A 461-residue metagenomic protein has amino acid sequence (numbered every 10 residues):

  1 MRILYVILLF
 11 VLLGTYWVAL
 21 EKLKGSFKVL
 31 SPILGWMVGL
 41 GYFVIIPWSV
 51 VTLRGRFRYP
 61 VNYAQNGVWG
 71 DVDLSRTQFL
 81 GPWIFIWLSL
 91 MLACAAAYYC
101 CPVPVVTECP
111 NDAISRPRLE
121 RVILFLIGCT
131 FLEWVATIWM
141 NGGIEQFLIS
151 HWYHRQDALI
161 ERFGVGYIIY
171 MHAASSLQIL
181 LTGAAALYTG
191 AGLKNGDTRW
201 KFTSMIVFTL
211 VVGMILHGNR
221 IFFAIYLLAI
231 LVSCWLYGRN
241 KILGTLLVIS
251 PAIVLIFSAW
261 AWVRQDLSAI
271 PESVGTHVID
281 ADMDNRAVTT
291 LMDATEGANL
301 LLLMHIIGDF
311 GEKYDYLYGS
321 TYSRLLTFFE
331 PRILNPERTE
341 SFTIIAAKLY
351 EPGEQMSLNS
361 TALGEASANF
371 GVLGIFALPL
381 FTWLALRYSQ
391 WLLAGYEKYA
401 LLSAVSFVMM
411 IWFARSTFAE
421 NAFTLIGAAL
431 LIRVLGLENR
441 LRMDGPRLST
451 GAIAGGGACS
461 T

Functional and structural regions predicted by a protein language model:
M1-E120, L124-F125, I230-S258, A419-L435 (+1 more regions): N-terminal "leader" segments that precede or initiate the main folded domain
L4-L13, I84-A93, L119, I123-E133 (+3 more regions): Hydrophobic alpha-helical transmembrane segments
S26-L30, L187-F202, Q390-L401: Membrane-interface helix-loop-helix junctions at transmembrane boundaries of multi-pass membrane enzymes, predominantly
G67, Y99-I242, A252-A269: Membrane-embedded catalytic interface detector for glycan/lipid assembly enzymes
L74-L92, I160-L181, T290-L300: Hydrophobic alpha-helical transmembrane segments
L132-Q146, L247-T339: Aromatic-rich transmembrane-lumenal/periplasmic boundary elements in polytopic membrane proteins
M304-R332, I344-G374: Individual transmembrane alpha-helix segments
E354-C459: Hydrophobic alpha-helical segments
